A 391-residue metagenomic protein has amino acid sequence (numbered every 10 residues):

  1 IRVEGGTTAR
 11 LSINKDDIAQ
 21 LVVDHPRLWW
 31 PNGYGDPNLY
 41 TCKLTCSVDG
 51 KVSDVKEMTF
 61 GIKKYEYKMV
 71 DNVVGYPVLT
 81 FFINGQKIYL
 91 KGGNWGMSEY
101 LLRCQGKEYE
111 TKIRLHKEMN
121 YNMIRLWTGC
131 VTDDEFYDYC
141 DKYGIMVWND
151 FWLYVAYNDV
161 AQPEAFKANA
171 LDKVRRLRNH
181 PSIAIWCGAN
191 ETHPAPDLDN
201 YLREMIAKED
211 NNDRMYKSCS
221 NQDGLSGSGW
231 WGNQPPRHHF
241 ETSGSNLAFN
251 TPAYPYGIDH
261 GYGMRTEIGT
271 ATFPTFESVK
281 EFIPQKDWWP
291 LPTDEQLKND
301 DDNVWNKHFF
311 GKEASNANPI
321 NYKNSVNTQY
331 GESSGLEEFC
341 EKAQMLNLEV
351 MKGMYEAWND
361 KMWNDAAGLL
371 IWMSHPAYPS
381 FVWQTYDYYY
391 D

Functional and structural regions predicted by a protein language model:
I1-E4, V23, R27, L44 (+11 more regions): Domain-wide signal for the mature, well-folded portions of proteins, strongly enriched in nucleus-encoded organellar
I1-M123, W127, V131, V350 (+2 more regions): Secreted/periplasmic carbohydrate-active enzymes, especially glycoside hydrolases
V48, D54, L171-L297: Active-site region of glycoside hydrolase catalytic domains
Y67, E191-T192, S374-Y378: Short, internal active-site loops enriched in acidic
V70-G227, L369: Active-site mouth of glycoside hydrolases
N149-Y154, R237-A248, Y389-D391: Acidic, His- and aromatic-enriched active-site or binding-groove loops in soluble protein domains that engage sugars
W186, N250-D391: Substrate-binding clefts and catalytic carboxylate motifs of secreted carbohydrate-active enzymes
